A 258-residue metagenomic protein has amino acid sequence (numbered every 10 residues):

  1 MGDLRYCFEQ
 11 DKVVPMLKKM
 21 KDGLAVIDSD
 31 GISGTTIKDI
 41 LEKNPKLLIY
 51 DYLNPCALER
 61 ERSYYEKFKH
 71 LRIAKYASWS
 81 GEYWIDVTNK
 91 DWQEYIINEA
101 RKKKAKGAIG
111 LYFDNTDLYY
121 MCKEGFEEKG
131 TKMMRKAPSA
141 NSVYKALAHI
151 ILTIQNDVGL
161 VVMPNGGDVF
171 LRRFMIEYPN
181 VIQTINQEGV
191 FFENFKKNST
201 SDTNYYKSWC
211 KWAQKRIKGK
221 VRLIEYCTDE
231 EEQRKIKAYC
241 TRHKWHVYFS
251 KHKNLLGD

Functional and structural regions predicted by a protein language model:
M1-D258: Glycan-processing catalytic domains of CAZymes
